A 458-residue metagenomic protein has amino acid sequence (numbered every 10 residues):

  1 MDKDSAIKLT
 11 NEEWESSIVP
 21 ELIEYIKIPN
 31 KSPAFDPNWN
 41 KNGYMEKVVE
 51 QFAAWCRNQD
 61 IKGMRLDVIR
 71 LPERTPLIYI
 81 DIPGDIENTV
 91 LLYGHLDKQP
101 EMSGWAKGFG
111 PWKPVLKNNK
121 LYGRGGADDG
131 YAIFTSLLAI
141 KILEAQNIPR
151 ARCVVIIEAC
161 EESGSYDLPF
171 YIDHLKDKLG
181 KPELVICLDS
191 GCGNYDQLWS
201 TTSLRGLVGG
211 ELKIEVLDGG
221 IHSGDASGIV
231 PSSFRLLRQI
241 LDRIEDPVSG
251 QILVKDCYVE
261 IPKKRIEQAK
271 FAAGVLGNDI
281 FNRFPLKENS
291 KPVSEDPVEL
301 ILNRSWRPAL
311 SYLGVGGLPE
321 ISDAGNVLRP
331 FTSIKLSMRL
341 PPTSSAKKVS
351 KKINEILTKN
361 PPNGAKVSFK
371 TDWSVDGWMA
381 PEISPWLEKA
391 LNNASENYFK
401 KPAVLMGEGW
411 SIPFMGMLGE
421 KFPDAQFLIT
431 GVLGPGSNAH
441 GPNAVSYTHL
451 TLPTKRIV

Functional and structural regions predicted by a protein language model:
M1-G104, F331, K335: N-terminal helical capping/dimerization or prosegment-like subdomains of hydrolases acting on amide or phosphate bonds
G63, E87-I157, N438: Active-site metal-coordination/substrate-binding segment of hydrolases, especially metallo-dependent peptidases
L96-K98, I156-S165, L188-G193, V216-D218 (+2 more regions): Acidic, glycine-rich active-site loops and adjacent beta-strand->loop/helix elements that engage anionic groups
L121, A127-S203: Acidic/histidine-rich catalytic neighborhood of metal-dependent amide-processing enzymes
G193, T202, S223-V315, S344-K366: Acidic-enriched catalytic cores of C-N bond-cleaving enzymes acting on peptides and small amides
D242, S249, A380-A425: Active-site-adjacent substrate-binding region of metalloamidase/peptidase-like peptide-processing proteins
M338-P341, S368-S384: A short beta-alpha structural unit
T448-T454: Conserved small/polar residues in nucleotide/adenosyl-binding loops
